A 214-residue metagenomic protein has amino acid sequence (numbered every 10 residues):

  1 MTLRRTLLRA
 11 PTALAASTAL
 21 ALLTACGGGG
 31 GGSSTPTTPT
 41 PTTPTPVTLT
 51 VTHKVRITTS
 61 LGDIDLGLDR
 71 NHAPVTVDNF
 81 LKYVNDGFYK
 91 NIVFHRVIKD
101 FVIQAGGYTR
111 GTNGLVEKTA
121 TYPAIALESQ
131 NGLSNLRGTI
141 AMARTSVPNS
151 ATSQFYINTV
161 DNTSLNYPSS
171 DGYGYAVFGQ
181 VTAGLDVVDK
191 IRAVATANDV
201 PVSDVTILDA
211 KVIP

Functional and structural regions predicted by a protein language model:
T2-R5, R9-P11, C26-P214: Cyclophilin-like peptidyl-prolyl cis-trans isomerases
P11-T18: Sec-dependent signal peptide hydrophobic core
L20-L23: Bacterial Sec-type N-terminal signal peptides, specifically the leucine/valine-rich hydrophobic h-region
